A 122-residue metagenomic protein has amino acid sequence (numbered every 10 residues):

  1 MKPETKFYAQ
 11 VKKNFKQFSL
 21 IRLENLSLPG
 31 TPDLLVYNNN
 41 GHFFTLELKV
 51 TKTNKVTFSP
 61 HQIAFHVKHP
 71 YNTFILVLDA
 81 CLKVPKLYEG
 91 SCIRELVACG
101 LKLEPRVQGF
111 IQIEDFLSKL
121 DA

Functional and structural regions predicted by a protein language model:
M1-N25, N39: Acidic-basic catalytic patches of nuclease active cores, encompassing PD-(D/E)XK and other metal-cofactor nuclease
R22, E47, I75-V77: Structural signal for conserved beta-strand scaffold positions within catalytic alpha/beta enzyme cores
G30: Beta-rich catalytic cores
L34-V36, H42-K52: Conserved catalytic cores of phosphodiester-cleaving nucleases, focusing on short active-site segments
T51-H69: Mg2+/Mn2+-dependent nuclease catalytic core
V67-E95: Nucleic-acid nuclease catalytic cores
L103-A122: Charged phosphate-binding loop/patch that engages nucleotide di/tri-phosphates or the phosphate backbone of nucleic
